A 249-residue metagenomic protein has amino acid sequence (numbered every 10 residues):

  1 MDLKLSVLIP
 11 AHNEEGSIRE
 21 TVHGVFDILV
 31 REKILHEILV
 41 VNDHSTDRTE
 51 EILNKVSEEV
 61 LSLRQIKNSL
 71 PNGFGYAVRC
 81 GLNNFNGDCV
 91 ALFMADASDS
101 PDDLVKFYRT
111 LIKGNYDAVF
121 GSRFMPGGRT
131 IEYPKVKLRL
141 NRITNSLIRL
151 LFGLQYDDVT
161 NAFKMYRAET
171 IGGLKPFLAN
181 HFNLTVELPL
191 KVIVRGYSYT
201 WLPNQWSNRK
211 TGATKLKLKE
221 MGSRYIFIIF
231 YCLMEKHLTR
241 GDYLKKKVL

Functional and structural regions predicted by a protein language model:
M1-D27: N-proximal low-complexity "stem/linker" segments adjacent to membrane-targeting elements
K4, K113, F227-L249: Terminal low-complexity segments of carbohydrate-biosynthetic enzymes
K4-S6, E37, E187: Cell-envelope/extracellular polymer assembly enzymes that use nucleotide-activated donors
H36-L39, E50-N84: Conserved donor nucleotide-binding strand/loop of the catalytic core
N42-E51, A97: A conserved acidic beta->alpha catalytic loop
I66-N84, C89-L92, S98-F182, N208-K219 (+2 more regions): Acceptor/aglycone-binding surface of glycosyltransferases and processive sugar-polymer synthases
D157-D158, G196-W206: Catalytic beta-strand/loop signature of glycosyltransferases that borders the donor
F182-L188: Acidic donor-binding loop at a coil-to-helix junction in glycosyltransferase catalytic cores that engages
